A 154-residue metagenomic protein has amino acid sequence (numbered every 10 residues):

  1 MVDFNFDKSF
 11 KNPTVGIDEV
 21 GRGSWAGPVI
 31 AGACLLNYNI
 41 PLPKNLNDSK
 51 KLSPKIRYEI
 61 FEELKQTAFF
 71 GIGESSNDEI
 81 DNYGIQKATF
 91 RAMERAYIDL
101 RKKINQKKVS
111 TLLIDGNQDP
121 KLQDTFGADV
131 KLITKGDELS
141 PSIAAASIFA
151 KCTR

Functional and structural regions predicted by a protein language model:
M1-R154: Acidic (Asp/Glu) carboxylate-rich active-site/surface patches
